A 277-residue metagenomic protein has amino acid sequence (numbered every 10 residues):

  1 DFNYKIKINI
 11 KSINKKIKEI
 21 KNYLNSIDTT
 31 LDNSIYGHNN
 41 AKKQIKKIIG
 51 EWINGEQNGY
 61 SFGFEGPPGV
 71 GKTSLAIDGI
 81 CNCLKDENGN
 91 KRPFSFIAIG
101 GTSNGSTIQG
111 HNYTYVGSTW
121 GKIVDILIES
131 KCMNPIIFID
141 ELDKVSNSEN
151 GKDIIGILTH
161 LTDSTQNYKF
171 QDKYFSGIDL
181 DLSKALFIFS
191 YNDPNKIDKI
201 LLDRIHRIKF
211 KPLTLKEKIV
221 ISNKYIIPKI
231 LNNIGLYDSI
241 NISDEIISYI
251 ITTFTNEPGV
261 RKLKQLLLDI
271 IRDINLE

Functional and structural regions predicted by a protein language model:
D1-N22: Interdomain "pre-motor" coupling segment immediately N-terminal to P-loop NTPase/helicase cores
I17, D86-K91, K131, D193-D203 (+2 more regions): Conserved C-terminal "switch" segment of AAA+ ATPases
I17-E65, I123-V124: Pre-Walker A (pre-P-loop) alpha-helix and adjacent loop at the N terminus of AAA/AAA+ ATPase modules, a conserved
Q57-I99, I128-E129, T159: Walker A/P-loop
C83-S118, I126, S146, E217: AAA+/P-loop NTPase substrate/partner-engagement loops
S130-P135, F170-S190, I240-I242: AAA+/SF3 P-loop NTPase mechanochemical coupling elements
I139-L180: Conserved catalytic/switch belt of AAA+ P-loop NTPases
D140-L142, D163, K184-P194: A short beta-strand-to-loop transition that corresponds to the Sensor-1 phosphate-sensing loop of AAA+ P-loop ATPases
